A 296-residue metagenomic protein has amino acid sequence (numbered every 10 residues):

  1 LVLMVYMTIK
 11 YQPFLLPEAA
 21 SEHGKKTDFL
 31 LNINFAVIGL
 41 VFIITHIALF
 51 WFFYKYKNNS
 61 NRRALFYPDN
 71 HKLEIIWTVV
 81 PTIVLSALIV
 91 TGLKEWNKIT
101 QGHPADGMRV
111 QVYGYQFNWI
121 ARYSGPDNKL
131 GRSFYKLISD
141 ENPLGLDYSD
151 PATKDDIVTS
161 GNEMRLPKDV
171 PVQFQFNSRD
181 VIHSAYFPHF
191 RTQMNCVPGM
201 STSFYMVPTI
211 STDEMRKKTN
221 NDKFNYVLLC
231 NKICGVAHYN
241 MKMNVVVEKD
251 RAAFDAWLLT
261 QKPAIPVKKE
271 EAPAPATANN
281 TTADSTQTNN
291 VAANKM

Functional and structural regions predicted by a protein language model:
L1-Y11, L40-I43: Alpha-helical transmembrane segments of integral membrane proteins, especially early/N-terminal helices
M7-L31, F53-M296: Non-transmembrane, membrane-proximal soluble domains of secreted or membrane proteins
D28-I44: Alpha-helical transmembrane segments
V41-N58: Transmembrane alpha-helical segments in integral membrane proteins
